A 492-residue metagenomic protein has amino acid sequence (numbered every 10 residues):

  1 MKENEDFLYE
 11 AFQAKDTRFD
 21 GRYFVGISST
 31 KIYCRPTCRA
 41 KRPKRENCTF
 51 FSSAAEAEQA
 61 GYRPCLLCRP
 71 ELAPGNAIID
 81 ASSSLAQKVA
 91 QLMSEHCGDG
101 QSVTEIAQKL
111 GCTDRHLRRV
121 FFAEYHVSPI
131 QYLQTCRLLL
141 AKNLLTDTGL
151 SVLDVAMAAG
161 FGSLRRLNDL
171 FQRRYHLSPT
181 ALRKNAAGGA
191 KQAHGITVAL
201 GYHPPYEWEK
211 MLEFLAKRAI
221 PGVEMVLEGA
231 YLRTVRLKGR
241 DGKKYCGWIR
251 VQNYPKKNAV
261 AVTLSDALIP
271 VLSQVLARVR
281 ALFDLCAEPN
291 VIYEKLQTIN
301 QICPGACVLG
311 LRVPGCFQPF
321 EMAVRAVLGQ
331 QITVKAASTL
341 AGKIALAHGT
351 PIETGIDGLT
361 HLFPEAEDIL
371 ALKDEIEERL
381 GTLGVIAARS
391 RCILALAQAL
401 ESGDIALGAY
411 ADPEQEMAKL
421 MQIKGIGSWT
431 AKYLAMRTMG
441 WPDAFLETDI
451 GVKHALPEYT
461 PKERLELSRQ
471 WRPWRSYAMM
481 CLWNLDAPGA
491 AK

Functional and structural regions predicted by a protein language model:
M1-K492: HhH-family (HhH-GPD) DNA N-glycosylase catalytic core used in base-excision repair
